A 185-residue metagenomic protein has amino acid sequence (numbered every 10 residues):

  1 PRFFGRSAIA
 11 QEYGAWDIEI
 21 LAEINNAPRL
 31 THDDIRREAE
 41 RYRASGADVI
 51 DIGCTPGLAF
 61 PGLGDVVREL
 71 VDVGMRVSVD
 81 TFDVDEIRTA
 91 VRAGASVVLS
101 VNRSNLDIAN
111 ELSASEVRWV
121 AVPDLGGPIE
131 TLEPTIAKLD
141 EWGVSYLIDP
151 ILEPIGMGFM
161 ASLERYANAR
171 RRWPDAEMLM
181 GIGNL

Functional and structural regions predicted by a protein language model:
P1, I50-A59, G74-D83, I87 (+3 more regions): Catalytic beta/alpha-barrel core
F3-I20, G57-T89, L112-W119, E164-M180: Alpha-helix-loop-beta-strand connector modules within alpha/beta enzyme cores
W16-R37, D124-P128, N184-L185: Active-site mouth loops of central-metabolism enzymes
L30-Y42, D83, E130-T135: Short, acidic/polar
R37, A44-S45, D72, R92 (+3 more regions): Residues at the C-terminal ends
R37-P56: Catalytic domains of carbohydrate-active enzymes, especially glycoside hydrolases
S115-L185: Catalytic alpha/beta core domains of metabolic enzymes, predominantly
